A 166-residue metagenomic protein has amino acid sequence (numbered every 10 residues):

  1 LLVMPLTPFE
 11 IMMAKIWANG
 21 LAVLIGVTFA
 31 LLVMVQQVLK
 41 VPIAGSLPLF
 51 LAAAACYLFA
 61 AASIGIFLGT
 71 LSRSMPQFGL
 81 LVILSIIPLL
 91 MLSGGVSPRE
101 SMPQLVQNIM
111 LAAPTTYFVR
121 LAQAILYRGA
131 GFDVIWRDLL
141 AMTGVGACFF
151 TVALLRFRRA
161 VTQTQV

Functional and structural regions predicted by a protein language model:
L1-P8: Short helix-to-coil transition segments within interhelical loops that connect adjacent transmembrane helices
L2, Q37, L126: Short polybasic/polar patches that bind polyanions
M4, A14-K15, L155: Structural detector for helix-capping/boundary residues
F9-G26, L49, A141: Alpha-helical transmembrane segments of multi-pass membrane proteins
L21, L32, V41-V166: Membrane-spanning alpha-helical segments of multipass transporters and channels
T28-V35: Membrane-embedded alpha-helical segments in integral membrane proteins
